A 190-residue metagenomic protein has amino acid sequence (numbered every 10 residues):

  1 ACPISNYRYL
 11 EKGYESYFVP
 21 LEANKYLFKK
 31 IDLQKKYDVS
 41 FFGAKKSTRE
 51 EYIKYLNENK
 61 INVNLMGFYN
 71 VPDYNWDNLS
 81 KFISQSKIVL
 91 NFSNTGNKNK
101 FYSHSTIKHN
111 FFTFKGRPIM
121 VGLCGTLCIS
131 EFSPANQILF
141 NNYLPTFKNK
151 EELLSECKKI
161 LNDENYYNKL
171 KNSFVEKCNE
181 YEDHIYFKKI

Functional and structural regions predicted by a protein language model:
A1-N142: Nucleotide-sugar donor-binding catalytic core of glycosyltransferases
N78, R117, E156, S173-F174: Short, hydrophobic/aromatic alpha-helical segments in well-folded domains
H109, L153, K171: Catalytic phosphate/metal-binding cores of nucleic-acid and nucleotide-processing enzymes, i.e., regions that mediate
K115, F147-K148: Conserved aromatic
F140, C157, K171: Short, flexible helix/strand-to-coil boundary loops that buttress conserved ligand/catalytic motifs in alpha/beta
K148-Y166: C-terminal "capping" alpha-helix adjacent to the active site of nucleotide-linked donor transferases in cell-envelope
L161-I190: A charged, aromatic-enriched C-terminal amphipathic alpha-helix characteristic of glycosyltransferases across folds
